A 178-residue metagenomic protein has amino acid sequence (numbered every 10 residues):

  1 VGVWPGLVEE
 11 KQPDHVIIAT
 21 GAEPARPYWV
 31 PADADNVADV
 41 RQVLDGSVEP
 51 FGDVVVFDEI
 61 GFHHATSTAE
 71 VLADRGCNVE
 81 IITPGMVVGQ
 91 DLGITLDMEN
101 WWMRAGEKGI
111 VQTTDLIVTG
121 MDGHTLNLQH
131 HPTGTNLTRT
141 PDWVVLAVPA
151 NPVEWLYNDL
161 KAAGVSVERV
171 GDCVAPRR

Functional and structural regions predicted by a protein language model:
V1-A25, Q42, P50, D74-D159 (+1 more regions): A Rossmann-like FAD-binding core segment of flavoenzymes
T20, P24-G76, A163-R177: Glycine-rich dinucleotide-binding loop and its adjacent helix/turn
